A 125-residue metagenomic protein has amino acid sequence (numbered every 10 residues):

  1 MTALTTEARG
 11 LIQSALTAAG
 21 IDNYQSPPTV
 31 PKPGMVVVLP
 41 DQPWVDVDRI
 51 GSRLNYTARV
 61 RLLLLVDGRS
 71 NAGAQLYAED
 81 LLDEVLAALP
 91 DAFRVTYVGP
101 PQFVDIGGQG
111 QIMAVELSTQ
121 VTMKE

Functional and structural regions predicted by a protein language model:
M1-P31, Q42-E125: Charged, amphipathic alpha-helical segments and their flanking helix caps
P33-V38: A short glycine-rich, His/Asp/Glu-containing loop-to-beta-strand
